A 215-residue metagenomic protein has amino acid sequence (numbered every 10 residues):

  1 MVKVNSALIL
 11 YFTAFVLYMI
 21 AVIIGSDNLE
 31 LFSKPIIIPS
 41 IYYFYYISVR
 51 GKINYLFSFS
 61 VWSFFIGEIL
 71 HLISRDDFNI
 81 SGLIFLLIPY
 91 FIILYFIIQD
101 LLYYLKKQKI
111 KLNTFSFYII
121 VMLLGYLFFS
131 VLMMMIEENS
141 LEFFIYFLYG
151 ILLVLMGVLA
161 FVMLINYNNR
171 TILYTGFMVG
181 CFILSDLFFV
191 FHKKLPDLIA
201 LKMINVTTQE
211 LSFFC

Functional and structural regions predicted by a protein language model:
M1-C215: Polytopic alpha-helical membrane-helix bundles and their juxtamembrane interface segments in multi-pass membrane
